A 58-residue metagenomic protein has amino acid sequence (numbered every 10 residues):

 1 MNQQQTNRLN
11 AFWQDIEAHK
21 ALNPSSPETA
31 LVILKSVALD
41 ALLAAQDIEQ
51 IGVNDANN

Functional and structural regions predicted by a protein language model:
N2-S25: N-terminal acidic leader/helix
A18-N58: Short, charge-rich amphipathic interface segments used for partner binding and complex assembly
